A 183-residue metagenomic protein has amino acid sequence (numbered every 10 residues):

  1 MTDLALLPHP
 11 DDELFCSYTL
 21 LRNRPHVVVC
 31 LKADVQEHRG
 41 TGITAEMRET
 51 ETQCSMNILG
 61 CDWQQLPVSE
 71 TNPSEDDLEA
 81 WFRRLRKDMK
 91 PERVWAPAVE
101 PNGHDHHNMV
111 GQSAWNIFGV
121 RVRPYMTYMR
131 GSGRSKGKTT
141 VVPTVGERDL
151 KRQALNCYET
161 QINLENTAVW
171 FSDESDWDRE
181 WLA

Functional and structural regions predicted by a protein language model:
M1-K90, W115, G119-V120: Active-site rim/loop-helix segments in enzyme catalytic domains that contact anionic ligands
H9-D11, T52, V94, H106 (+1 more regions): Divalent metal-coordination and catalytic microenvironments
D12-F15, V35-E37, P101-D105, R130-G133: Active-site environment of divalent metal-dependent phosphoester hydrolases
G40, E70, A98-N102, T139: Conserved short-loop catalytic and cofactor-binding motifs
R48, W81, H106-A114, E147 (+1 more regions): Internal, well-ordered alpha-helical segments in soluble enzyme and binding-protein domains
S55-L59, W63, L85, R93 (+1 more regions): The feature marks non-catalytic terminal segments
E75-D76, D105-M109, S135-G137: A short secondary-structure junction signal
R84-V122, Y128-M129: Active-site adenylate/phosphate-handling loop in enzymes that bind or generate adenylated species
